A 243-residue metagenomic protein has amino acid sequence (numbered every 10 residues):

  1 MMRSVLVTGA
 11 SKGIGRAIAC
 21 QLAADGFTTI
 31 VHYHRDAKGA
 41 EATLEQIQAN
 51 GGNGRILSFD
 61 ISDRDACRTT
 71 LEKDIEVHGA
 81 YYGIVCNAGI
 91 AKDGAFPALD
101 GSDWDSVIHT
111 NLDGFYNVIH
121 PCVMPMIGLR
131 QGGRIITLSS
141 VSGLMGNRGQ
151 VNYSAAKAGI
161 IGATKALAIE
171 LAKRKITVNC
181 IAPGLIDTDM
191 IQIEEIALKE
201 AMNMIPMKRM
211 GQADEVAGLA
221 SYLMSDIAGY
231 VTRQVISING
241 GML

Functional and structural regions predicted by a protein language model:
S11-K12: Conserved glycine-rich cofactor-binding loop
F27-A42: Conserved glycine-rich Rossmann-like NAD(P)H-binding loop of the short-chain dehydrogenase/reductase
A95-F96, D100-I108, A201: Substrate-binding pocket helix/loop in short-chain dehydrogenase/reductase
I119, A156, T164: Active-site helix of classical SDR
M124, I169-K173, G229: Alpha-helical segment proximal to the catalytic Tyr-Lys
S140: Residue(s) in the substrate-gating loop at a strand-loop-helix junction that position the organic substrate next
I176, M210-I238: C-terminal substrate-recognition "lid" of short-chain dehydrogenase/reductases
